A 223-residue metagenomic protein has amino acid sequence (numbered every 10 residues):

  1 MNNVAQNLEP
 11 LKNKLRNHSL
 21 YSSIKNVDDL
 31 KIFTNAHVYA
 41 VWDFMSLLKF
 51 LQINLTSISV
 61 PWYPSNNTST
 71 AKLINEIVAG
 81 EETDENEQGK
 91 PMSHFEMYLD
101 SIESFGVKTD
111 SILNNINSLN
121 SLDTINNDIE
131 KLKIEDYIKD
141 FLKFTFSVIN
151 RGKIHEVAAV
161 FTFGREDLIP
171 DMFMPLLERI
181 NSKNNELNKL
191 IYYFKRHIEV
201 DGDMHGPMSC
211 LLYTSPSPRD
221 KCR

Functional and structural regions predicted by a protein language model:
N2-L15, K25-Y63, G80-E85, E156-L177: Alpha-helical bundle segments that constitute or directly flank the non-heme di-iron/ferroxidase center
N66-K72: Short, well-ordered alpha-helical segments that carry or flank key catalytic/ligand-binding motifs at enzyme/regulatory
K72-Y192: Active-site-proximal alpha-helical scaffolds that flank and shape metal-associated catalytic sites
M204-H205: Internal glycine-rich alpha/beta core junctions
M208-L212: Transmembrane alpha-helical segments of integral membrane proteins
Y213-R223: Single conserved hydrophobic/aromatic residue that forms the stacking wall/gate of nucleotide- or nucleobase-binding
